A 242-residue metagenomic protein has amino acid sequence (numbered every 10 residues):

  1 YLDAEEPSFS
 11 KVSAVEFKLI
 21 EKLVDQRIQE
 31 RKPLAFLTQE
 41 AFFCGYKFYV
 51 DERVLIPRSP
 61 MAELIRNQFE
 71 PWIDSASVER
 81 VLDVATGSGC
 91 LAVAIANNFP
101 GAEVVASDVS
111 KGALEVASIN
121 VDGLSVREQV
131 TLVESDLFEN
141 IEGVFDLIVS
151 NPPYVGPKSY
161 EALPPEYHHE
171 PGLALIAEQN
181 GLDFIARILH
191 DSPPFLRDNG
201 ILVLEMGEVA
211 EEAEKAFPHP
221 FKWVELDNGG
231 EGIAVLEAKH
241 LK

Functional and structural regions predicted by a protein language model:
Y1-E6: Acyl/amide activation-and-transfer machinery of modular secondary-metabolite enzymes
S8, V12, K18-P100, K111-V116: SAM-dependent Rossmann-like transferase core, predominantly class I methyltransferases with a strong bias toward
R66, A102-E103, S107-K242: S-adenosylmethionine
